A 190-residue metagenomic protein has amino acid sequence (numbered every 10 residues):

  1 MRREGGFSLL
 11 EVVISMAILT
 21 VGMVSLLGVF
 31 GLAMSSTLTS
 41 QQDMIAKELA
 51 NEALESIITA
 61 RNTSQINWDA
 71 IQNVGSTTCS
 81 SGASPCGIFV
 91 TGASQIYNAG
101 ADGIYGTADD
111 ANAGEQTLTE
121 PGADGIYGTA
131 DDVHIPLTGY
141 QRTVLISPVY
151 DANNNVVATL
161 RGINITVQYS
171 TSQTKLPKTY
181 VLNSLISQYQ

Functional and structural regions predicted by a protein language model:
M1-R2, V156: Generic structural signal for short, solvent-exposed loop/turn connectors between secondary structure elements
R2-G5, K175-P177: Extreme N-terminus of proteins, especially the signal/transit-peptide cleavage junction and the first residues
R3-E52, R61: Aliphatic-rich helix starts adjacent to a transmembrane/signal segment
E48, L54-Q190: Low-complexity, Gly/Pro-rich coil/beta segments used as flexible assembly/activation regions
